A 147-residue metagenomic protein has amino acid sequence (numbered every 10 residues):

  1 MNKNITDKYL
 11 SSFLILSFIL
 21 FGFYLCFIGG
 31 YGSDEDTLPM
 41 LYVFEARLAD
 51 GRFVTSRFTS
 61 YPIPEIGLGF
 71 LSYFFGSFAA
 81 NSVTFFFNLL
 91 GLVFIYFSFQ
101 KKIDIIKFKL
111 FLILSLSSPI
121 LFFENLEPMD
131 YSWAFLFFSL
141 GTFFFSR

Functional and structural regions predicted by a protein language model:
M1-K8, Q100-I106, F145-R147: Membrane-interface junctions at the ends of membrane-embedded or membrane-associated helices
T6-T37: Transmembrane signal-anchor helices characteristic of membrane glycosylation enzymes that use polyprenol
L14, S82, K109-I113: Hydrophobic alpha-helical transmembrane segments
F18, F111-P119: Short helix- or helix-capping micro-motifs that position conserved polar/aromatic residues at function-defining sites
F27-V43, V54-G67: Extracytoplasmic catalytic/substrate-binding loops of multi-pass membrane glycan-assembly enzymes
F53-T55, I66-V83, I103, I120: Juxtamembrane segments of multi-pass membrane glycosylation machinery that transfer sugars from lipid-linked donors
S82-I103, S117, F137-L140, F144: Transmembrane-helix motifs of polytopic, lipid-linked glycan transferases
L126-W133: Short acidic/glycine- and proline-prone juxtamembrane loop motifs at membrane-interface regions of multi-pass membrane
